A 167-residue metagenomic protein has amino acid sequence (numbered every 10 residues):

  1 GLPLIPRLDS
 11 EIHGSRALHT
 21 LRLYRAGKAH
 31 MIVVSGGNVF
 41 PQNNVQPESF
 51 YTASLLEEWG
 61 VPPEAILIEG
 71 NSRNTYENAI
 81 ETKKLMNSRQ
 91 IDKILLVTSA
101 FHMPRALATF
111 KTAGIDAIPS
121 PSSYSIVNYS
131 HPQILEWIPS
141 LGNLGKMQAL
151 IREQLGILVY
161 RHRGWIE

Functional and structural regions predicted by a protein language model:
G1-P139, L144-M147: A structural signal for short, hydrophobic/glycine-enriched beta-strand patches
M147-I166: A transmembrane-helix-recognition feature enriched in membrane-embedded lipid enzymes and envelope glyco-/phospholipid
